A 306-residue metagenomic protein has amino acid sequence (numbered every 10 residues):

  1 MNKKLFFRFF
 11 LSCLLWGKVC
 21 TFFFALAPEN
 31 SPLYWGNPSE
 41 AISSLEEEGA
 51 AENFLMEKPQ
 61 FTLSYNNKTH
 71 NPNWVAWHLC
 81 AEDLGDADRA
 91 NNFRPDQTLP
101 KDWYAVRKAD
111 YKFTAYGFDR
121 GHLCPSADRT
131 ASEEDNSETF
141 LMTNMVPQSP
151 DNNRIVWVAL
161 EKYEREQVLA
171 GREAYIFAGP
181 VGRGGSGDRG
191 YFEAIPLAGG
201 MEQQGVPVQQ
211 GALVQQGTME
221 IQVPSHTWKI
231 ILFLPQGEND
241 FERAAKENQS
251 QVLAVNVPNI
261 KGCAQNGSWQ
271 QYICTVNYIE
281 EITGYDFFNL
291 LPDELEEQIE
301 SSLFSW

Functional and structural regions predicted by a protein language model:
N2-W306: Domain-level detector for secreted/extracellular nuclease and nuclease-toxin modules, and for the ENPP-like C-terminal
